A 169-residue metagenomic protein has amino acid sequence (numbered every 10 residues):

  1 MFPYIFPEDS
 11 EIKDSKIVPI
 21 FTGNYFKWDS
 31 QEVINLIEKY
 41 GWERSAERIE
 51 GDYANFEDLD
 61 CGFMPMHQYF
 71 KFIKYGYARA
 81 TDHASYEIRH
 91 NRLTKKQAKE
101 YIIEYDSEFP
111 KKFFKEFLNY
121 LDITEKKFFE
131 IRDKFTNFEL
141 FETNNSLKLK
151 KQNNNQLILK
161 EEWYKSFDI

Functional and structural regions predicted by a protein language model:
M1-I169: Nucleotide-activated chemistry modules centered on ATP-dependent adenylation/adenylyltransferase
